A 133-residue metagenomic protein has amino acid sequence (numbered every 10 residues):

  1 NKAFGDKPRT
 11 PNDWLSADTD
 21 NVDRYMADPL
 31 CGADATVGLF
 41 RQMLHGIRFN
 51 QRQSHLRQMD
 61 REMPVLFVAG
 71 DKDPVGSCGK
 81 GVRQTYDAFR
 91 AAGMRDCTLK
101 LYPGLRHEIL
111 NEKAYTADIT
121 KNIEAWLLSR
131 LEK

Functional and structural regions predicted by a protein language model:
N1-L30: Alpha/beta-hydrolase-fold enzymes
C31, T36-R57: Active-site nucleophile elbow and catalytic-triad environment of alpha/beta-hydrolase enzymes
Q42-H45, Q84, D118, N122: Alpha-helical elements of Rossmann-like donor-binding domains used by nucleotide-donor carbohydrate transfer enzymes
N50, R90-K133: Catalytic active-site module of serine/aspartate enzymes centered on a nucleophile-bearing elbow/loop
M59-V65, A92-R95: Short, proline-enriched alpha-helix->beta-strand connector loops that line the catalytic pocket of alpha/beta-hydrolase
F67-A69: Short beta-strand/loop motif that positions the catalytic acidic residue of the alpha/beta-hydrolase fold
D71-P74, L105-R106: Acidic beta-to-alpha connecting loop that harbors the catalytic carboxylate
P74-Q84: Conserved alpha/beta-hydrolase "acid-adjacent" motif
